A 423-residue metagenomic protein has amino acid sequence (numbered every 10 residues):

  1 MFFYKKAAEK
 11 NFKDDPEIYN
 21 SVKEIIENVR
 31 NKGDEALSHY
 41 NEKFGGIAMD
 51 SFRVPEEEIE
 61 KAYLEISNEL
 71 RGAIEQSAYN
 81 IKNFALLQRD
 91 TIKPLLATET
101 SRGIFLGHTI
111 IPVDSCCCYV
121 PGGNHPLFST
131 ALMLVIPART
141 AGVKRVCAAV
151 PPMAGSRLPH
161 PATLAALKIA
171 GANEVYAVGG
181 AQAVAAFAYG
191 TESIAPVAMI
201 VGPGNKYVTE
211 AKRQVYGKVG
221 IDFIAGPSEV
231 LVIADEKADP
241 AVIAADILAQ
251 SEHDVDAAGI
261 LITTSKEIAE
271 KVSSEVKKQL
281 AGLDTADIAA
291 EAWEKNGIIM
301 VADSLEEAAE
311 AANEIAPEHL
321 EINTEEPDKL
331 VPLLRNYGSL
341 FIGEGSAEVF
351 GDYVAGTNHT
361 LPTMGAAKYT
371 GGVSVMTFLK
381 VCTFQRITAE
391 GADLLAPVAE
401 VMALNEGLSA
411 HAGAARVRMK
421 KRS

Functional and structural regions predicted by a protein language model:
M1-D114: N-terminal Rossmann-like NAD(P)+-binding subdomain of aldehyde/semialdehyde dehydrogenases
M1-F3, E174-G179, I299-S304: Short acidic-hydrophobic, aromatic-tinged amphipathic segments that line or gate anion-handling sites
T98-A165: Conserved small-residue-rich beta-alpha loop and adjacent elements that most often cradle the phosphate/pyrophosphate
M133-K144, K168-A170, A188-I194, K212-Q214 (+1 more regions): Alpha-helix C-terminal capping segments
G171-A258: Conserved NAD(P)+-binding/catalytic subdomain of aldehyde/semialdehyde dehydrogenases
F223-K295, I299: A conserved active-site cap/scaffold subdomain adjacent to cofactor or substrate pockets
N313-S423: C-terminal core of ALDH-fold dehydrogenases
